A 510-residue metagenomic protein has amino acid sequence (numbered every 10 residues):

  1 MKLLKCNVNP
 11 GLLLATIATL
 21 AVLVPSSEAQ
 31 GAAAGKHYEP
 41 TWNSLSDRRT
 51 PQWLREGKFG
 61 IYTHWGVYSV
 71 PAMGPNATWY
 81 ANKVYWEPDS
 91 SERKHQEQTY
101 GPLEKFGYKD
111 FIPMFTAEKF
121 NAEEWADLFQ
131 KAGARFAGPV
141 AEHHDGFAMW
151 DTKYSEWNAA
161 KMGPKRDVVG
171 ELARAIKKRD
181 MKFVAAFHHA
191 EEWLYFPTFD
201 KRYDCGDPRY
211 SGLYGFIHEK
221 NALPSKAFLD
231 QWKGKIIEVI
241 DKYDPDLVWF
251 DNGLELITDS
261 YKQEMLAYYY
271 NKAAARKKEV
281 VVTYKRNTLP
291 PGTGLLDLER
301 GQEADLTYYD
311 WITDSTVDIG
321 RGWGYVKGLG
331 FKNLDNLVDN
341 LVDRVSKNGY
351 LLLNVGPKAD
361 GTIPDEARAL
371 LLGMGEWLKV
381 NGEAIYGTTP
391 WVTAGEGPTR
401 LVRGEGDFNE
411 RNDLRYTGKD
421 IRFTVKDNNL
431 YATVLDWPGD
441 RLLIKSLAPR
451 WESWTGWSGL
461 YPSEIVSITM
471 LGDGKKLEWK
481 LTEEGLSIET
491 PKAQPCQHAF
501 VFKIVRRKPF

Functional and structural regions predicted by a protein language model:
M1-V8: N-terminal secretory signal peptides that target proteins for export/translocation
L4, V22-V24: Intrinsic disorder/low-complexity segments
G11-V22: Bacterial N-terminal signal peptides
P25-A29: Sec/Tat signal peptide C-region and signal peptidase I cleavage site
Q30-F510: Mature catalytic domains of secreted/periplasmic carbohydrate-active enzymes
